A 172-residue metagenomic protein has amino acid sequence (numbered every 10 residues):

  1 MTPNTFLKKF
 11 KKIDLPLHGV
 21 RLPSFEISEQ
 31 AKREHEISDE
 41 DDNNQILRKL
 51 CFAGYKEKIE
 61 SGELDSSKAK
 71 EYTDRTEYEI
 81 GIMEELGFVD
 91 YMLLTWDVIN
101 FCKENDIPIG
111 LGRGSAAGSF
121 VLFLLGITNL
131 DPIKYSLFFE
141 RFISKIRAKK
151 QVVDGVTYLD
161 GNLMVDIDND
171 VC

Functional and structural regions predicted by a protein language model:
M1-C172: Phosphodiester-processing cores and adjacent nucleic acid-binding clamps
